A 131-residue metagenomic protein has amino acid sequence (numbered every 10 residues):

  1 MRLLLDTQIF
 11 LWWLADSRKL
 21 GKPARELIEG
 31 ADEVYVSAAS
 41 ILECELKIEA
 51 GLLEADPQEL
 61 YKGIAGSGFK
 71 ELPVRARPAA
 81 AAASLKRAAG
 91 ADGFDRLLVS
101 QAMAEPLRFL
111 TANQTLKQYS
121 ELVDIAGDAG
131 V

Functional and structural regions predicted by a protein language model:
M1, A31-V34, G68-K70, M103-R108: Short active-site oxyanion
M1-V36, A50-K62, A126-V131: Short, well-structured N-terminal submotif of metal-dependent ribonuclease cores
L5, V36, P73, L110-T111: Short beta-strand scaffold positions
I9-F10, S40-I41, P78, L98 (+1 more regions): Alpha-helix capping/helix-boundary segments
L60-A88: Acidic catalytic patch
F94: Acidic donor-binding loop at a coil-to-helix junction in glycosyltransferase catalytic cores that engages
V99-V131: Acidic, PIN/NYN-like endoribonuclease modules and their adjacent C-terminal/linker elements
